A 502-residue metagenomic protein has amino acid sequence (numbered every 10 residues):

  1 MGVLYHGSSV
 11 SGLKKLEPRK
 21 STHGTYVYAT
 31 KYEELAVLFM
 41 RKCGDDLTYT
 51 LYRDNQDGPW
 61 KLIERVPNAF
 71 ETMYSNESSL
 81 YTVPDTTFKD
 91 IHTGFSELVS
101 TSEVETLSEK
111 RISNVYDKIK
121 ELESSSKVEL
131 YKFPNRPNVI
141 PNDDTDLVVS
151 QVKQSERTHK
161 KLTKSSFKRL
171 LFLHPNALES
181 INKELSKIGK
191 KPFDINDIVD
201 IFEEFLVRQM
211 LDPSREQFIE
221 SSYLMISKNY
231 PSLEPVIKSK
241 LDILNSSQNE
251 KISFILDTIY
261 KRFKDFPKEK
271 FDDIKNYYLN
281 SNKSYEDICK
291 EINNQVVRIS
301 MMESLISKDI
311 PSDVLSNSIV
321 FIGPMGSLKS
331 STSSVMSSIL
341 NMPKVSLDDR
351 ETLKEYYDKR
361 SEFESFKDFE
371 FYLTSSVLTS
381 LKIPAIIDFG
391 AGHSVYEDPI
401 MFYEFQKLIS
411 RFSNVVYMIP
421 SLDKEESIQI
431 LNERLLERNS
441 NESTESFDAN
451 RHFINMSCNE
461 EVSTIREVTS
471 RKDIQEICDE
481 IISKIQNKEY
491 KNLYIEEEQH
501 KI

Functional and structural regions predicted by a protein language model:
M1-G24, F39-K42: ADP-ribose/NAD+-binding catalytic cleft of ART/PARP-like enzymes
H23, K42-D212, E216, S222-I226 (+5 more regions): Conserved NAD+-utilizing ADP-ribose enzyme module
N55, S410-C458: A glycine- and Lys/Arg-enriched "phosphate-lid" helix/loop adjacent to the NTP-binding pocket of small-molecule kinases
N276, N280-D313, M456-I502: NTP-dependent small-molecule kinase module
P324: P-loop (Walker A) phosphate-binding loop of NTP-binding proteins
S330: Walker A/P-loop
S338-F371: Conserved substrate/cofactor phosphate-moiety recognition/catalytic segment in nucleotide-dependent phosphotransferases
S365-I409: Glycine-rich phosphate-binding loop used to anchor ATP phosphates in small-molecule kinases, encompassing both
